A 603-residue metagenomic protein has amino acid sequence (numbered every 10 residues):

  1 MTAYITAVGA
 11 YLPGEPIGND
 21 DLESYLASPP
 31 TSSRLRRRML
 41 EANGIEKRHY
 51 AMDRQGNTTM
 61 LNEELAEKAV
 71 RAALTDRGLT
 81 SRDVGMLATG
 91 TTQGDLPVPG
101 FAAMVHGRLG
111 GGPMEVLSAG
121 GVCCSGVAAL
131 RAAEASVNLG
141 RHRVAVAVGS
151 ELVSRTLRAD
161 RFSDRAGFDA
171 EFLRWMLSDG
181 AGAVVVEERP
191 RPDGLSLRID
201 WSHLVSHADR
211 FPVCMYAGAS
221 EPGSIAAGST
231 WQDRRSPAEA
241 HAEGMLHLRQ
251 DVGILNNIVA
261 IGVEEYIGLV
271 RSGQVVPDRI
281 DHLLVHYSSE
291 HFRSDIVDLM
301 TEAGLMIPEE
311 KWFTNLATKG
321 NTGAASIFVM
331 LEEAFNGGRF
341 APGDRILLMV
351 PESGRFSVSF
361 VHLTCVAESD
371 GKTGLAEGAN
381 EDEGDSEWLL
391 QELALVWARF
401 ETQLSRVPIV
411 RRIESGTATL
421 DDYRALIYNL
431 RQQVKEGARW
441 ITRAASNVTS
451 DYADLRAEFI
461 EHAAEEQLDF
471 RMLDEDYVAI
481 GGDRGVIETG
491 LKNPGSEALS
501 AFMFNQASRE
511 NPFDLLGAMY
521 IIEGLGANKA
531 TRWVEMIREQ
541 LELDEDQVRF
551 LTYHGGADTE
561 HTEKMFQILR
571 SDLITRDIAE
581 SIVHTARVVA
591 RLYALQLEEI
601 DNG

Functional and structural regions predicted by a protein language model:
M1-M60, F168-N256, P351, H362-A379: Condensing-enzyme catalytic core mediating Claisen C-C bond formation in acyl metabolism
G9, G90, G120, A145-E151 (+3 more regions): Short beta-strand segments
I17, V98-G100, R131, T156-R161 (+2 more regions): Short acidic, glycine/serine/threonine-rich loops at helix termini
R37-E41, L96-G110, L152-S163, S229-A238 (+2 more regions): Acidic-glycine-rich active-site phosphate/pyrophosphate-binding loop
E63-E67, Q93-D95, G107, G112 (+3 more regions): Claisen-condensing/thiolase-fold acyl-transfer catalytic domains that form or cleave C-C bonds in fatty acid
R82-G90, P277-H286: Short glycine-rich phosphate-binding loop at a beta-alpha junction
N138-G180: Flexible, glycine-rich active-site loops centered on histidine and acidic residues that chelate a metal or position
D382-G603: Non-heme di-metal
